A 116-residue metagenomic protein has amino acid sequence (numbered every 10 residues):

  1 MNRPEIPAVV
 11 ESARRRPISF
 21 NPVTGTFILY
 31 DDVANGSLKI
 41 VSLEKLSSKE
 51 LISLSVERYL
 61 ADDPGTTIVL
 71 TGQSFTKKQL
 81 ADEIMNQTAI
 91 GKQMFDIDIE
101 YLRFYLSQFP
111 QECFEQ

Functional and structural regions predicted by a protein language model:
M1-Q116: Terminal leader/tail segments of proteins
